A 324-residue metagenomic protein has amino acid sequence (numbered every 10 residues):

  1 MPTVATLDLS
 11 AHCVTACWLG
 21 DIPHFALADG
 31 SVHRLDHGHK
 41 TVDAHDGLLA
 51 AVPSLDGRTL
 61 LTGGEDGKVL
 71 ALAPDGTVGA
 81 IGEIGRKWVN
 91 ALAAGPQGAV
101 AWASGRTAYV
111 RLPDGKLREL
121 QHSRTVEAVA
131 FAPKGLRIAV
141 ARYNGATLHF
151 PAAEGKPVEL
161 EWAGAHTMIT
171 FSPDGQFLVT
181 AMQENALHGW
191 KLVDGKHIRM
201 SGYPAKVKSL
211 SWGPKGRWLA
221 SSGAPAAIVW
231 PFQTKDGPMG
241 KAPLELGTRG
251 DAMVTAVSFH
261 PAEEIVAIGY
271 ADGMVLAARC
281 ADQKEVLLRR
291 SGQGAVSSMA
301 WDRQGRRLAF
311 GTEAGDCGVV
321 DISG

Functional and structural regions predicted by a protein language model:
M1-G324: WD40-repeat beta-propeller superdomains and closely related acidic/aromatic-rich repeat-like regions
